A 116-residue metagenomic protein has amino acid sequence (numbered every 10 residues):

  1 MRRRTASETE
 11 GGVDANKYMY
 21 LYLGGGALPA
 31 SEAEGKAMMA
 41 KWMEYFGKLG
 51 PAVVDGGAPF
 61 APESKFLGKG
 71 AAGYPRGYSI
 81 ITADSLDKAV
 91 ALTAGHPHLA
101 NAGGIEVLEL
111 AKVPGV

Functional and structural regions predicted by a protein language model:
R2-R4, E8-V116: Conserved, structured core segments of small domains
